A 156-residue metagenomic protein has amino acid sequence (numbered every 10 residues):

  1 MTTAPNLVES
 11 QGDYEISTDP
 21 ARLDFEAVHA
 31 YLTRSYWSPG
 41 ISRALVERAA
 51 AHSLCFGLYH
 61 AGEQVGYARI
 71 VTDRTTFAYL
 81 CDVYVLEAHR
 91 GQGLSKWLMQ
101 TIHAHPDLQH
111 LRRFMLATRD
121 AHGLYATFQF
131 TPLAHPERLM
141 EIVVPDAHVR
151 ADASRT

Functional and structural regions predicted by a protein language model:
T2-I41, A151-T156: Short amphipathic alpha-helix that is part of the acyltransferase structural core
L7-E9, D13, L133-D152: Short, basic/aromatic-enriched C-terminal tail that caps enzymatic domains
A44-A61, V65-Y84: A conserved beta-strand-loop-helix scaffold within acyl/acetyltransferase catalytic domains
H89-L98: Conserved acetyl-CoA pyrophosphate-binding loop and the N-cap/start of the following alpha-helix in GNAT-like
K96, L108-V144: Conserved active-site alpha-helix within GNAT-family acetyltransferase domains
